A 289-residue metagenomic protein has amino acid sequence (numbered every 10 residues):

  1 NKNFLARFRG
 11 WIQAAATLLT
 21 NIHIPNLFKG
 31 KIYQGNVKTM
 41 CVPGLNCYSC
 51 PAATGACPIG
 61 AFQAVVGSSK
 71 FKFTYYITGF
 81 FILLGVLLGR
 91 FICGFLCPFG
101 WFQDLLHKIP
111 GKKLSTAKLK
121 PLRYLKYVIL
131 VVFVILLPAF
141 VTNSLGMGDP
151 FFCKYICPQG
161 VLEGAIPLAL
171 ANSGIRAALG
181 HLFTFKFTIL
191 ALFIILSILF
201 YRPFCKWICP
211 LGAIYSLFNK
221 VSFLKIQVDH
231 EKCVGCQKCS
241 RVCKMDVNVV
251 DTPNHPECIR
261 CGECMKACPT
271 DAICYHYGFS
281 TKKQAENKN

Functional and structural regions predicted by a protein language model:
N1-V250, P256-N289: Non-ligating segments of multi-cofactor redox enzymes
